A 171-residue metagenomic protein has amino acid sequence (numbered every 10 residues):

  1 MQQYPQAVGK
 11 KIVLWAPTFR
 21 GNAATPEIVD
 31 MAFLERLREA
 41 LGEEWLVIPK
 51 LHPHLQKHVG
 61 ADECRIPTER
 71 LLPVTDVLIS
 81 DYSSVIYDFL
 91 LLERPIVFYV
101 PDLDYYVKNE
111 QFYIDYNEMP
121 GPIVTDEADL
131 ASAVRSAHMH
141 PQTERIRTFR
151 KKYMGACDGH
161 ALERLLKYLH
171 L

Functional and structural regions predicted by a protein language model:
M1-Q2, A32-R36, C64-P67, S84 (+1 more regions): A generic local structural motif
M1-V59, V124, G159-E163: Conserved catalytic-core segment of nucleotide-activated headgroup transferases in glycan assembly
E43-V47, V77, Q111: PLP-dependent class I/II
P49-Y87, L91-L92: Donor nucleotide-activated moiety binding/catalytic core segment of transferases that use nucleotide-activated donors
H58, S84-Y153: Catalytic binding pocket for nucleotide-activated donors in carbohydrate/polymer assembly enzymes
C157-L171: C-terminal alpha-helical cap of glycosyltransferases
